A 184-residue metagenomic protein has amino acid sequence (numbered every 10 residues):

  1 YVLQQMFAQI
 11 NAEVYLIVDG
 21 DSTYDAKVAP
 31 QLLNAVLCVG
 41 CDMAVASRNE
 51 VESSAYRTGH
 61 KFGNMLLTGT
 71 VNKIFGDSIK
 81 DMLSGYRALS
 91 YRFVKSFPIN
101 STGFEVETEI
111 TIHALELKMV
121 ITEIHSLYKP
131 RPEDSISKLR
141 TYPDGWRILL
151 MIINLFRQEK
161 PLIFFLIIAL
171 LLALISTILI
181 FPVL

Functional and structural regions predicted by a protein language model:
Y1-Q9, V14, A26-F104, P130-W146: Acceptor/aglycone-binding surface of glycosyltransferases and processive sugar-polymer synthases
S22-Y24: Acidic metal-phosphate-binding loop of nucleotide-sugar-dependent transferases
D77, N100-S101, V106-L184: Hydrophobic helical membrane-anchoring modules
